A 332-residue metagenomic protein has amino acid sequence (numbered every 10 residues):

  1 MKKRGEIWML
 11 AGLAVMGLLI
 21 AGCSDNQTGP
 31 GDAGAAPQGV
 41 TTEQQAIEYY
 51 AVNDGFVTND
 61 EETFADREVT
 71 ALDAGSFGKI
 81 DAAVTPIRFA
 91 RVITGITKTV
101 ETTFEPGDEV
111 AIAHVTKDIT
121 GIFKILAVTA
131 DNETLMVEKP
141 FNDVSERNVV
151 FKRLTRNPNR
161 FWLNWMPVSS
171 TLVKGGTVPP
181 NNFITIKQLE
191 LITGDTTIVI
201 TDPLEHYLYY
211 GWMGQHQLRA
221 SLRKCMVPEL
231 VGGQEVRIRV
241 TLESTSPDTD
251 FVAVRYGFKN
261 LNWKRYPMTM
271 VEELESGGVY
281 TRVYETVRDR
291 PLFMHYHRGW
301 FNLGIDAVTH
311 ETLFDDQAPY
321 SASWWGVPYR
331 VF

Functional and structural regions predicted by a protein language model:
L18-G22: C-terminal motif of bacterial Sec signal peptides marking the signal peptidase cleavage site
N26-K124, T177-D195: Acidic/polar, low-complexity intrinsically disordered N-terminal segments immediately downstream of a Sec signal
V115-N157, G175-E190, A307: Exposed beta-sheet edge and beta->alpha loop/turn motif
S170-E229: Short, compositionally biased P/S/T/A/G/V-rich stretches that sit at domain boundaries
K187-E190, H310-F332: Short beta-strand elements
K224-P228, Q234-S246: Aromatic/hydrophobic beta-strand junction motif of beta-rich domains
G257-T281, E285: Solvent-exposed serine/threonine-rich low-complexity stretches and specific carbohydrate-binding patches
R290-A318: Short, aromatic- and glycine-rich surface loops/edge beta-strands on solvent-exposed regions
